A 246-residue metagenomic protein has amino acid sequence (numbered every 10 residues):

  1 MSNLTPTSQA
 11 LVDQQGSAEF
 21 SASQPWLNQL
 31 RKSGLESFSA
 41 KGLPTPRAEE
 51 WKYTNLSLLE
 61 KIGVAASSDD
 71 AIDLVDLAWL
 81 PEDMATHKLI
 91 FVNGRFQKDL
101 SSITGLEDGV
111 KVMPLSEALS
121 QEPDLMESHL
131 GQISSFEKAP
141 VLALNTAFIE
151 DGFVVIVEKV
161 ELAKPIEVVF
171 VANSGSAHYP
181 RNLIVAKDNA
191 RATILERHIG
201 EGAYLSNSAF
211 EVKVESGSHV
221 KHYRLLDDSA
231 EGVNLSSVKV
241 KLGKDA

Functional and structural regions predicted by a protein language model:
S2-K138, L142-A143, E150: N-terminal amphipathic, basic helical "cap/leader" segment at the start of enzyme domains
K111, L115, L119-A246: Conserved beta-strand/loop scaffold segments within soluble protein domains that form the structured core and edges
